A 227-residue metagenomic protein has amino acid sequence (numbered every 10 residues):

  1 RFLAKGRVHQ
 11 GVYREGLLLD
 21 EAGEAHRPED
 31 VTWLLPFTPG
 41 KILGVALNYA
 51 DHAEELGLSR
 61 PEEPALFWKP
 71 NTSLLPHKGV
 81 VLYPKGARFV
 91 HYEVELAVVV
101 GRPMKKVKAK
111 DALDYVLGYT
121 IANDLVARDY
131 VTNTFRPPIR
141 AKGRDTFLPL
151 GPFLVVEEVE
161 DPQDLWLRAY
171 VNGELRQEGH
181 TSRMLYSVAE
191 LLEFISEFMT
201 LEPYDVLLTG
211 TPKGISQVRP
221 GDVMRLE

Functional and structural regions predicted by a protein language model:
R1-P64, E158-E160, R225: N-terminal non-catalytic cap/leader segment that marks the start of a structured domain
K5-R7, Y49, P103-K105, P212-S216: Short, charged beta-turn/beta-strand-edge "cap" motif at the junction between a beta-strand and an adjacent loop
Y13, H52, R60, R128-E227: Catalytic-pocket segment enriched in acidic/His residues
H26-V31, R60-P61, L75-A87, T134-F135: Short acidic (Asp/Glu) patches
T38, G44, H91-E93, E202 (+2 more regions): Residue-level recognition of short, solvent-exposed, well-ordered loop/turn junctions that link secondary-structure
R60-H77, Y92, R225-E227: Structural signature of FAD isoalloxazine-binding scaffolds in flavoprotein oxidoreductases
K105-Y119: N-terminal accessory regions of nucleic-acid-interacting proteins
